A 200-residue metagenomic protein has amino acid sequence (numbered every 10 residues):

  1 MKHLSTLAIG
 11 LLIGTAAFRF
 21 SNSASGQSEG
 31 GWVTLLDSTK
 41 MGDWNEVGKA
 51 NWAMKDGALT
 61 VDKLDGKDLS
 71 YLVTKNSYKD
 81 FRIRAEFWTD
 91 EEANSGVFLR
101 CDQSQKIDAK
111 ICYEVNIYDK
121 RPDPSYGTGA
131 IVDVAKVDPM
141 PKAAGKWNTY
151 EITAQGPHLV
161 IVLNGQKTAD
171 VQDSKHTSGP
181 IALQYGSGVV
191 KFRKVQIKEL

Functional and structural regions predicted by a protein language model:
M1-I9: Bacterial N-terminal signal peptides that target proteins for export
A8-R19: Bacterial N-terminal signal peptides
F20-L200: Carbohydrate-interacting regions of secretory-pathway proteins
